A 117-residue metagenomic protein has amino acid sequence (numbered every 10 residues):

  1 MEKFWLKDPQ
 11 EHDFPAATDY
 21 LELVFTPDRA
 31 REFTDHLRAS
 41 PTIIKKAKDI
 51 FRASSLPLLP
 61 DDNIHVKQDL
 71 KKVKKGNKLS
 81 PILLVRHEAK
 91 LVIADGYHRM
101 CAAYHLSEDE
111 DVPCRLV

Functional and structural regions predicted by a protein language model:
M1-D28: N-terminal extension/subdomain marker
F4, D19, R31, D49-S55: N-terminus-biased detector of the onset of the functional/mature region
P27-D35: N-terminal first-folded block
H36-V92: Short alpha-helix boundary/capping and kink motifs at helix termini
S80, M100, E110: Glycine-centered loop/turn positions within well-structured domains that cap or flank conserved ligand/cofactor-binding
V85-H87, G96, V117: Short, loop-centered acidic/histidine patches that primarily coordinate divalent metals
K90-Y104: A sequence-level detector for short glycine-anchored, His/Arg-bearing signature motifs that mark catalytic or binding
A103-V117: Short, Lys/Arg-rich amphipathic alpha-helical interaction segments that bind nucleic acids or acidic protein surfaces
